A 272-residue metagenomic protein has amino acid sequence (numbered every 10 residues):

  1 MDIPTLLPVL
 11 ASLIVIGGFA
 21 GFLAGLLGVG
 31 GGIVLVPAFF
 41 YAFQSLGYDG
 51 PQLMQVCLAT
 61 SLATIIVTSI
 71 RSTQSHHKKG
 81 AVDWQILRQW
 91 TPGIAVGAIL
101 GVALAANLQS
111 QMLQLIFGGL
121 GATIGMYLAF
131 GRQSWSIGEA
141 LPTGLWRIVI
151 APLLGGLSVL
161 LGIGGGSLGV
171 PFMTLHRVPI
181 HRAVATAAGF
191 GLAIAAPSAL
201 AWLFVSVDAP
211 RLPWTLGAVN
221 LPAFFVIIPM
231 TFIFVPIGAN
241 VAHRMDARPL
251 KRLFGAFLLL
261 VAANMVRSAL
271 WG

Functional and structural regions predicted by a protein language model:
D2-F22, L26-Q89, G93-I94, I148-G155 (+2 more regions): Small-residue-rich hydrophobic segments that form or flank transmembrane alpha-helices in multi-pass membrane proteins
L10, L62, G118-G121, G125 (+2 more regions): Residues within membrane-spanning alpha-helices of integral membrane proteins, especially the hydrophobic core/packing
L26, K78, N107-L108, F130-G131 (+3 more regions): Helix-loop junctions at the membrane-solvent interface of multi-pass transporters, primarily the C-terminal
I66-K79, G119-P142, P236, N240 (+1 more regions): Transmembrane helix exit motif
L100-L104, G156-G164, S198-L203, L260-G272: Hydrophobic alpha-helical transmembrane segments in multi-pass integral membrane proteins
N107-L120, S134, K251, W271: Loop-to-transmembrane alpha-helix entry segments
P236-L258: Interfacial loop-to-transmembrane junctions
